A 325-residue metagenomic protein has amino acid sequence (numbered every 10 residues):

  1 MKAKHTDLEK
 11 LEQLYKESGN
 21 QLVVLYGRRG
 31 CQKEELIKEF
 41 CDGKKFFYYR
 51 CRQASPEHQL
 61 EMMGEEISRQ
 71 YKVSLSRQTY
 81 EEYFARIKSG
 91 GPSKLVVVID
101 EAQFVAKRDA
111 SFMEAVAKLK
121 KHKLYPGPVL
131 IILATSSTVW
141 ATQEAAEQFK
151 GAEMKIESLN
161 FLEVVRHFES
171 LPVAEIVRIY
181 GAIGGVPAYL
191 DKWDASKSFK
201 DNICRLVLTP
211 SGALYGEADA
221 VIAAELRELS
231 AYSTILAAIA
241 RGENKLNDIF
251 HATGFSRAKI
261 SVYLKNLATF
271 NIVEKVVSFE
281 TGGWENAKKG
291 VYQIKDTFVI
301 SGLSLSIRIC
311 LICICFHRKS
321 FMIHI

Functional and structural regions predicted by a protein language model:
M1-L11: N-terminal pre-P-loop "Q-motif" helix
V23-G30, F104-R108, F112, K118-E147: Sensor-1/coupling segment of RecA-like P-loop NTPase cores
K33: Conserved lysine of the Walker
L36: Hydrophobic positions on the alpha1 helix immediately C-terminal to the Walker A/P-loop
G43-Y49, Q53, E57-S74, K88: Conserved NTP-binding/hydrolysis module of P-loop NTPases
I87-V116: Conserved P-loop NTPase "ATPase switch" module shared by AAA+ and STAND
A141-Y232, L236, A240-E243: Interdomain motor-coupling "hinge/lid" segment immediately C-terminal to the ATP-binding subdomain of NTP-driven enzymes
A195, D201-I325: Accessory nucleic acid-recognition modules appended to NTPase machines
